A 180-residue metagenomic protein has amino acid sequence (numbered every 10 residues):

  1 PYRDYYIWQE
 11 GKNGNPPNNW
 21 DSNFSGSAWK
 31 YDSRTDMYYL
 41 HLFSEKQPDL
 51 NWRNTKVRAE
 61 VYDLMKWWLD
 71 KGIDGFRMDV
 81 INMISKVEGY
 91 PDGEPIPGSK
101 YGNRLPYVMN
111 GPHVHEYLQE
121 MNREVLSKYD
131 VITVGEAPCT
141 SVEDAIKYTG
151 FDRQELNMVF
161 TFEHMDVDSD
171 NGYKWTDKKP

Functional and structural regions predicted by a protein language model:
P1-K71, I84-N103, E143, N157-E163 (+1 more regions): Substrate-binding/active-site clefts of carbohydrate-active enzymes
Y2-P16, L118-P180: Conserved alpha/beta catalytic core and glycan-binding cleft of carbohydrate-active enzymes
L50, Y107-N110, T149: Alpha-helix initiation/capping motif
W52, V80, D177-K179: Short glycine-centered, acidic/aromatic-flanked micro-motifs in structured strand/loop junctions that mark active-site
V61, W68, M78-D79, T133: Conserved, mostly hydrophobic/aromatic
D79-E88, G135-S141: Short, solvent-exposed turn/loop segments enriched in Gly/Ser/Thr/Pro and often Arg
P91-V131: Alpha-helix-loop-beta-strand connector modules within alpha/beta enzyme cores
